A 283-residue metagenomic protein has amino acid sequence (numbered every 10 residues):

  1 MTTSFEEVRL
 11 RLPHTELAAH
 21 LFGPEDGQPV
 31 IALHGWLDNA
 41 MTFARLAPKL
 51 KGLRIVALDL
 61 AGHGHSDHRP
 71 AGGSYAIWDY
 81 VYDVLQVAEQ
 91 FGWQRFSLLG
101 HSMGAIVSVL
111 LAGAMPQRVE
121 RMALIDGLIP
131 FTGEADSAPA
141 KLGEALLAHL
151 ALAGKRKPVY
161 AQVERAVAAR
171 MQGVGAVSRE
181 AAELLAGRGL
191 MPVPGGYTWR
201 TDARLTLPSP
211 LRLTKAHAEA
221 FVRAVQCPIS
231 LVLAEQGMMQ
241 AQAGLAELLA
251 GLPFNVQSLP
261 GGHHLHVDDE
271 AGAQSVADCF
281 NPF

Functional and structural regions predicted by a protein language model:
M1-V30, K51-R54, W93-Q94, A271-F283: Alpha/beta-hydrolase fold catalytic core
T15, V56-L99: Active-site loop/oxyanion-hole signature of alpha/beta-hydrolase fold enzymes
L21-H68: Conserved HGGG/HGGXW glycine-rich cap/lid loop of the alpha/beta-hydrolase fold
Q94-S137: Conserved hydrolase catalytic core segment
I125-V159: A catalytic-pocket lid/entrance helix-loop region that shapes and gates access to the active site across common
G154-L211: Conserved alpha/beta-hydrolase catalytic His-Asp/Glu region
A224-G262: Conserved loop-alpha-helix segment in the C-terminal half of the alpha/beta-hydrolase fold that carries the catalytic
G262-A271: Catalytic histidine-centered segment of alpha/beta-hydrolase-like enzymes
